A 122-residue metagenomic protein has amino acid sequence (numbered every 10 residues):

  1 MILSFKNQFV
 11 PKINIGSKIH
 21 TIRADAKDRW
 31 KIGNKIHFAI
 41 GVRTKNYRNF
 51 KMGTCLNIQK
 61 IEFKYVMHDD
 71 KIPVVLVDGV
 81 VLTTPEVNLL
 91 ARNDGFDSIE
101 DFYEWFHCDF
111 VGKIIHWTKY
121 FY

Functional and structural regions predicted by a protein language model:
M1-Y122: Catalytic phosphate/metal-binding cores of nucleic-acid and nucleotide-processing enzymes, i.e., regions that mediate
